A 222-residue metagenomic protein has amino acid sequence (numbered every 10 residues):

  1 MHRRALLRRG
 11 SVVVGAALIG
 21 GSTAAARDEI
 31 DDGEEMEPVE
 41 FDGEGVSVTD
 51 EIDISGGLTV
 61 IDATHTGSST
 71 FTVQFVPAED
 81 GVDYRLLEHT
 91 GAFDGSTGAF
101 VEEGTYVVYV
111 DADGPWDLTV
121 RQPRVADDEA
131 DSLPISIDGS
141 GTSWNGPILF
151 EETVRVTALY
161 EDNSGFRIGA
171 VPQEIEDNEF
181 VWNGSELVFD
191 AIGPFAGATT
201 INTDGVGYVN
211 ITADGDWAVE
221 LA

Functional and structural regions predicted by a protein language model:
M1-A222: Terminal disorder- and signal-encoded targeting elements
